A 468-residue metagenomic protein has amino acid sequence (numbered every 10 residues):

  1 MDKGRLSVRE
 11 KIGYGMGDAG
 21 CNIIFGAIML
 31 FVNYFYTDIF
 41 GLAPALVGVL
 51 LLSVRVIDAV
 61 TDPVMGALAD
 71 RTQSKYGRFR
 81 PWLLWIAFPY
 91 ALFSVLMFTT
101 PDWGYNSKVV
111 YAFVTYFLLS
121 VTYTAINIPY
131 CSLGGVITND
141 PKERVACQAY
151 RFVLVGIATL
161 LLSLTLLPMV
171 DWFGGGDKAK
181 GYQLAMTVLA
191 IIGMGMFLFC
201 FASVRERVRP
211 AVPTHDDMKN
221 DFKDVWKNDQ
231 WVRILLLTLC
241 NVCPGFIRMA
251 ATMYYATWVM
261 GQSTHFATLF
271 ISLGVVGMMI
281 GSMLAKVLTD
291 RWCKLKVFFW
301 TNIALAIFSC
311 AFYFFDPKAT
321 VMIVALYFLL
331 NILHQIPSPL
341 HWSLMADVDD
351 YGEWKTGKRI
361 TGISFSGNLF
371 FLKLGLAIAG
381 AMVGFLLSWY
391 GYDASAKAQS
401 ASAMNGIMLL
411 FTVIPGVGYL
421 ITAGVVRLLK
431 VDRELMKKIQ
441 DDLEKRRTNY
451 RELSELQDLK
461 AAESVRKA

Functional and structural regions predicted by a protein language model:
M1-K467: Membrane-embedded alpha-helical bundles of multi-pass transporters/translocases, especially carrier/permease families
